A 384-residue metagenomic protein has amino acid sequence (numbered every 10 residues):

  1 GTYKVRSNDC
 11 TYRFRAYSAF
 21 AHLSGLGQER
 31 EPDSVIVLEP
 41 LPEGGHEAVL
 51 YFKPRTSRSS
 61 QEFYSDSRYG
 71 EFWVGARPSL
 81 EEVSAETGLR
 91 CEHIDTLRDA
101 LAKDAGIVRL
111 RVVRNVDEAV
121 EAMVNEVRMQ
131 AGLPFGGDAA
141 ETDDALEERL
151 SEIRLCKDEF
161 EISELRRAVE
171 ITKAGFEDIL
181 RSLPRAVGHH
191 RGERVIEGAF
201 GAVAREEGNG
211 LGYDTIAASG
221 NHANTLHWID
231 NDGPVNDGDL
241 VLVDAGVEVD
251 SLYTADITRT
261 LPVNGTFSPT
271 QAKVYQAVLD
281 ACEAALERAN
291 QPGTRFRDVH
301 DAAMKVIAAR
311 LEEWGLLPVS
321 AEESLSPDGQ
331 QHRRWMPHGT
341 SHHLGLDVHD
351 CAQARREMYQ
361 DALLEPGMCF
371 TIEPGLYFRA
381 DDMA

Functional and structural regions predicted by a protein language model:
G1-A384: Active-site neighborhoods and metal-handling regions in enzymes and metal-associated proteins
